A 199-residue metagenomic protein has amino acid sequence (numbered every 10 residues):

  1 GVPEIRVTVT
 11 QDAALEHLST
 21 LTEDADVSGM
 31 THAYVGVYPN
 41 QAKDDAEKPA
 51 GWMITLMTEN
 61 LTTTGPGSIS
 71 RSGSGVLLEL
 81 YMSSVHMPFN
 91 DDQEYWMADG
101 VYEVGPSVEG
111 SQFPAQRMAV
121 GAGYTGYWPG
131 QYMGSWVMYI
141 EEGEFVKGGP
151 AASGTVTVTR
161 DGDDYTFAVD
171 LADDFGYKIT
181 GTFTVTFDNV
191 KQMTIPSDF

Functional and structural regions predicted by a protein language model:
V2-E23, M82, A152-V156, D170-F199: Edge beta-strand at a domain terminus
E16-H17, N40-T157: Surface-exposed helix/loop patches within compact recognition domains
E16-P39: Boundary/junction segments of secreted and surface-exposed precursor proteins
Y102, Y127-W128, T166-V169, T194-D198: Short, well-ordered strand-loop elements centered on a beta-strand within folded domains, enriched for acidic residues
V158-Y165: A short, structured loop/turn motif at beta-sheet edges
